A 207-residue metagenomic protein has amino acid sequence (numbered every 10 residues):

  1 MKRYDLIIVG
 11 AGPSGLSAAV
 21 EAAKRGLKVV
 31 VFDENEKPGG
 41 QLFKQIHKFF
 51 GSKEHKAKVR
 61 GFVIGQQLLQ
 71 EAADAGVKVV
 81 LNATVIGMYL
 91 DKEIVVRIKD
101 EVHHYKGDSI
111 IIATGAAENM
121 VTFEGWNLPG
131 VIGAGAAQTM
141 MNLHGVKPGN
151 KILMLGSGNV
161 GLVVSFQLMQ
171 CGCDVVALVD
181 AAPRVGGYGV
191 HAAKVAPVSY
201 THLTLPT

Functional and structural regions predicted by a protein language model:
M1-V9, I64-K151: FAD-binding core/adjacent interface of flavoenzyme oxidoreductases
R3, V9-V30, A116-P183: Rossmann-like dinucleotide/flavin-binding elements
L27-Q41: Glycine-rich FAD pyrophosphate-binding loop
E36-P38, A182-V185: Helix N-cap at the beta1-alpha1 junction of Rossmann-like dinucleotide-binding domains, i.e., the first residues
I46-G51, A193-V198: Short, hinge-like loop/turn segments at secondary-structure boundaries
G51-K58, E124-L128: Short glycine-enriched, charge-decorated loop/helix-capping segments at active-site entrances that position
K53-Q67, P183-V190: Short beta-strand to alpha-helix junction loop
T201-T207: Conserved small/polar residues in nucleotide/adenosyl-binding loops
